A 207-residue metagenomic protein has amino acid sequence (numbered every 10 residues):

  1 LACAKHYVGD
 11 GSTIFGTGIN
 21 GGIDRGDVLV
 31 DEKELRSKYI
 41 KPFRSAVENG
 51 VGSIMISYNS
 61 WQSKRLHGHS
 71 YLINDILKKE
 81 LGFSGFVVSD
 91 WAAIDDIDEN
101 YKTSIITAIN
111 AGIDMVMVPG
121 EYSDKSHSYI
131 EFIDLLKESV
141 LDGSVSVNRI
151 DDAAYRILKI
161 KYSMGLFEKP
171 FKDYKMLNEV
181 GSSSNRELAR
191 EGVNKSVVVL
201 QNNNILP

Functional and structural regions predicted by a protein language model:
L1-P207: Glycoside hydrolase catalytic-domain context in secreted enzymes
